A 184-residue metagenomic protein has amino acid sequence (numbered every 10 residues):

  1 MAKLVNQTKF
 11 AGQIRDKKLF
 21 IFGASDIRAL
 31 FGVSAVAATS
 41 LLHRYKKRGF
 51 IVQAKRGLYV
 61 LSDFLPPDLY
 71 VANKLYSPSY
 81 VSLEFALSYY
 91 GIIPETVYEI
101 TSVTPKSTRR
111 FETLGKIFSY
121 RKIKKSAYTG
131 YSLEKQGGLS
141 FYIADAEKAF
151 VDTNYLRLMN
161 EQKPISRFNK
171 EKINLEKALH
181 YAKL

Functional and structural regions predicted by a protein language model:
M1-P78: Short beta-edge/loop segments at beta->alpha junctions of small alpha/beta modules that act as binding/recognition
I27, A86, F150: A residue-level signal for conserved active-site and pocket-lining positions in enzyme catalytic cores
G32, G91, Y155-M159: Hydrophobic/aromatic-lined pockets within catalytic cores
A38, S79-L83, A146, F150: Amphipathic alpha-helical interface surfaces
Y45, A86-L87, A182: Hydrophobic alpha-helix position signal
Q53-L58, N73-A127: Short gly/ser-rich loop at a beta-strand->alpha-helix junction or flexible surface loop bordering the NTP-binding
L69, S102-P105, L133-G137: Short acidic (Asp/Glu) patches
Y131-L184: Hydrophobic alpha-helical interaction segments
